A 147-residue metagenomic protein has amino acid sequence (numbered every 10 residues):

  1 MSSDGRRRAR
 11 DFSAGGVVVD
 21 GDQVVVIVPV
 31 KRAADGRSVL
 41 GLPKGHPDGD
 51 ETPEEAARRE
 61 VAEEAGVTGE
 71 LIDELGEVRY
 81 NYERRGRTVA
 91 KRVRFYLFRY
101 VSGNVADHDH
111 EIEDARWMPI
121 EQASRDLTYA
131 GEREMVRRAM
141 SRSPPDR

Functional and structural regions predicted by a protein language model:
S2-L42: N-terminal strand-loop-strand
F12-A14, D22, K91-R94, E113: Change "...and in nucleic-acid phosphodiester-cleaving endonucleases..." to "...and in nucleic-acid processing enzymes
V17, V26, F95-L97, W117: Conserved hydrophobic/aromatic beta-strand scaffold that supports enzyme active sites
V19-V24, R32-A34, D48-G49, E77-Y80 (+2 more regions): Short, charged/polar surface micro-motifs in flexible loops or helix N-caps
G41, A90, W117: Short aromatic/basic micro-patch
L42-L75: The catalytic Nudix box helix
A62, G66-G103: Active-site segment of metal-dependent pyrophosphate-handling enzymes, primarily the Nudix hydrolase catalytic core
S102, A106-R137: NUDIX/MutT-family hydrolases
